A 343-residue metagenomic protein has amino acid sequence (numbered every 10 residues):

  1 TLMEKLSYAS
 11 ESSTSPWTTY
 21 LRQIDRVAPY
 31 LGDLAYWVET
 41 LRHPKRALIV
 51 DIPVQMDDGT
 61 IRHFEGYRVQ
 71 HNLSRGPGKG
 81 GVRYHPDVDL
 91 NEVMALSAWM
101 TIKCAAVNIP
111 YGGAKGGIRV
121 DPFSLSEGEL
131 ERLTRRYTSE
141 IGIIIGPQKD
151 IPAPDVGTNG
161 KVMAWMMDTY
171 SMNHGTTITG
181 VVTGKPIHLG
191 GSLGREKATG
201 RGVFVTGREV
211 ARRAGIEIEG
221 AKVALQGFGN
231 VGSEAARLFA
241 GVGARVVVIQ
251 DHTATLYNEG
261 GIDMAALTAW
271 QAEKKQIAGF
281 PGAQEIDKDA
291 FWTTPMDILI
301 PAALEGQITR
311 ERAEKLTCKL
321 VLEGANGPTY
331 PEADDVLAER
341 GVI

Functional and structural regions predicted by a protein language model:
L6-D51: Short, Gly/Pro- and small/polar-rich lid/capping loops
D25, L90, M94-A98, E131-G142 (+7 more regions): Predominant activation on well-ordered alpha-helical scaffold segments within soluble catalytic domains
V50-P122: Glycine-rich, N-terminal phosphate-binding loop and its surrounding beta-alpha-beta segment
H85, A105-E219: Glycine/serine-rich phosphate-binding loop and adjoining beta1-alpha1 elements at the start of nucleotide-handling
G191-T293: Glycine-rich phosphate/diphosphate-binding loop of Rossmann-like nucleotide-binding domains
D297-I298, L320: Short, Asp-centered acidic motifs that coordinate Mg2+ and/or phosphate in catalytic or ligand-binding sites
A303-I343: Rossmann-fold NAD(P)-binding glycine/threonine-rich loop
